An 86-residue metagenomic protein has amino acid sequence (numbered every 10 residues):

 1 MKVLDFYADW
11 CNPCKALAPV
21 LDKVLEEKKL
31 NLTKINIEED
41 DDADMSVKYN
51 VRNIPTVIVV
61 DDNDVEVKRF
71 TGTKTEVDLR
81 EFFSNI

Functional and structural regions predicted by a protein language model:
M1-V3: Extreme N-terminal starter segment of soluble prokaryotic enzymes
F6, L21, L25, K29-A43: Thiol-based oxidoreductase modules, predominantly thioredoxin-like and allied folds used for disulfide exchange
F6-V20: Conserved redox-active cysteine motifs that mediate thiol-disulfide chemistry, especially di-cysteine Cys-X(1-2)-Cys
K15, D22-E26, R80: Class I S-adenosyl-L-methionine
I37-E39, N53, G72: Conserved strand-loop elements at the edges of beta-sheets that form or border functional pockets
S46: A hydrophobic alpha-helix adjacent to the NAD(P)-binding/active-site core of NAD(P)-dependent oxidoreductases, strongly
Y49-I58: Structural micro-motif
V59-I86: Non-catalytic, surface beta->alpha helical segment in thiol-disulfide oxidoreductase systems
